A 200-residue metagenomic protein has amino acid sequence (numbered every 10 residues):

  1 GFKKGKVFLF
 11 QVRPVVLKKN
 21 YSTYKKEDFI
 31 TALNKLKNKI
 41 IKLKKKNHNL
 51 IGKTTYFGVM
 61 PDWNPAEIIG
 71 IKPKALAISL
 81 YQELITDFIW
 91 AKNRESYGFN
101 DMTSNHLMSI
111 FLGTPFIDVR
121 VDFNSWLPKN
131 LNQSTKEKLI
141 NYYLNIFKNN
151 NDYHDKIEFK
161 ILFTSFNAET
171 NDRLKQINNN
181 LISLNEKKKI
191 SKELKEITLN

Functional and structural regions predicted by a protein language model:
G1-N200: Conserved divalent-metal-coordinating catalytic cores that perform phosphate/pyrophosphate/nucleotidyl transfer
